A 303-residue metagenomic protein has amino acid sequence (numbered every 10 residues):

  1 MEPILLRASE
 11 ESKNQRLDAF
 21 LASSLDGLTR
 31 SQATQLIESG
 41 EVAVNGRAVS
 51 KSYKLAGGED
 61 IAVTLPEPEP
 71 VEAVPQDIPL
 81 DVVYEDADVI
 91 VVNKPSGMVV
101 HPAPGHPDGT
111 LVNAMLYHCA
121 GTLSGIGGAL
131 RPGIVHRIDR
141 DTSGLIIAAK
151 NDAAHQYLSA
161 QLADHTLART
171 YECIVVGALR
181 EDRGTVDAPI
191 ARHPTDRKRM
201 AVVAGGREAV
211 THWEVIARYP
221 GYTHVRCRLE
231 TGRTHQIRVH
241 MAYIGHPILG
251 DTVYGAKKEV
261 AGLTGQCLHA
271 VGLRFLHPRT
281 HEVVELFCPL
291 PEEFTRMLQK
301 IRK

Functional and structural regions predicted by a protein language model:
M1-Q32, L80, T195, A204-R207 (+3 more regions): Pseudouridine synthases involved in rRNA/tRNA modification
M1-T185, P189-P194, F287-I301: RNA pseudouridine synthases
V44-N45, H101-P102, A149, M200-V202 (+2 more regions): Thr-Gly-centered strand-to-loop micro-motif
N45-K51, G221-H224, E259: Short alpha-helix capping/helix-loop boundary micro-motifs
S50-K54, R226, G265: Short, surface-exposed secondary-structure edge patches
I90, Y171, T223-V225, H269-V271: Short beta-strand micro-motifs in enzyme catalytic cores
W213: Long C-terminal interaction/binding lobes of large macromolecular proteins
